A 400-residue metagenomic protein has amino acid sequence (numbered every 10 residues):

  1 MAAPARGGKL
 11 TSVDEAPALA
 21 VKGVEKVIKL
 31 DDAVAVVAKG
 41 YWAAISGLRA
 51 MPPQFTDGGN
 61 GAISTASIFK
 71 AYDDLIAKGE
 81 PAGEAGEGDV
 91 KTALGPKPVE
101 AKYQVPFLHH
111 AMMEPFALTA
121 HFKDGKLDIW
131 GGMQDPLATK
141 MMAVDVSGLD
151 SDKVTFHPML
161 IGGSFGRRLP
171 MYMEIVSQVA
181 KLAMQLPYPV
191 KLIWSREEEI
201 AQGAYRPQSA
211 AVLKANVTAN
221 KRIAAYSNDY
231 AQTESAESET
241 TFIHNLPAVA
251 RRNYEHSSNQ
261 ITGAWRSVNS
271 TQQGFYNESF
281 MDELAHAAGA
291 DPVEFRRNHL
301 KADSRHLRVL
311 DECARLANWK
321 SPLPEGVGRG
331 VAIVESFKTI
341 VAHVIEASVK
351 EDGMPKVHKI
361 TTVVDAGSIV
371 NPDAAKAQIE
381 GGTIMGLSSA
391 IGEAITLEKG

Functional and structural regions predicted by a protein language model:
M1-V370, G392-K399: Structural alpha/beta core scaffold segments of enzyme domains
D373-G400: Active-site "cap" helix and flanking loop/linker of ATP-utilizing ligase/carboxylase catalytic domains
